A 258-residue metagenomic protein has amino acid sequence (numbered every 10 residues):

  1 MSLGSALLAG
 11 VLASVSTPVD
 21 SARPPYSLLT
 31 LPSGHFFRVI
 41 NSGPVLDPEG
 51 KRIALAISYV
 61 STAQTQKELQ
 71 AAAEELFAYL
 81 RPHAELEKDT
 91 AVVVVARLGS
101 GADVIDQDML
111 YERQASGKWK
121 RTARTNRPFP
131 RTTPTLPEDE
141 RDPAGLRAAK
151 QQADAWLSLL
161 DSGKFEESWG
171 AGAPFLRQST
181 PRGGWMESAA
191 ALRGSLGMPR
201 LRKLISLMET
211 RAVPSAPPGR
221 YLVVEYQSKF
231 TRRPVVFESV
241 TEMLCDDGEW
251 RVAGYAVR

Functional and structural regions predicted by a protein language model:
M1-S14: Hydrophobic alpha-helical targeting segments used for export or membrane insertion
V19-Q64, E85-A144: Polar/charged, Gly/Pro-rich intrinsically disordered segments
L46-G99, R177-T180, E187-R202: Mature extracytoplasmic domains of secretory-pathway proteins
G101-A115, S206-R258: Exposed beta-sheet edge and beta->alpha loop/turn motif
G145-D161, A171: Short, aromatic-enriched amphipathic alpha-helices that serve as compact interaction elements
K150, E166-R220: Short solvent-exposed beta->alpha transition segments
